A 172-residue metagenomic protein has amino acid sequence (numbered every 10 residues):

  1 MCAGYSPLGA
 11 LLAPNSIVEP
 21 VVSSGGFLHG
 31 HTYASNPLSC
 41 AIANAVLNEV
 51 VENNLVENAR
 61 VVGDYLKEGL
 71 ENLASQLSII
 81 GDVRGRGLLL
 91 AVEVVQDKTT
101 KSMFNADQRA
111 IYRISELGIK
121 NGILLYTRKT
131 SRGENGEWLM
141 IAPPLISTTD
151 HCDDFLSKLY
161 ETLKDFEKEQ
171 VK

Functional and structural regions predicted by a protein language model:
M1-K172: Conserved N-terminal phosphate-binding loop of PLP-dependent enzymes in the Aspartate aminotransferase
